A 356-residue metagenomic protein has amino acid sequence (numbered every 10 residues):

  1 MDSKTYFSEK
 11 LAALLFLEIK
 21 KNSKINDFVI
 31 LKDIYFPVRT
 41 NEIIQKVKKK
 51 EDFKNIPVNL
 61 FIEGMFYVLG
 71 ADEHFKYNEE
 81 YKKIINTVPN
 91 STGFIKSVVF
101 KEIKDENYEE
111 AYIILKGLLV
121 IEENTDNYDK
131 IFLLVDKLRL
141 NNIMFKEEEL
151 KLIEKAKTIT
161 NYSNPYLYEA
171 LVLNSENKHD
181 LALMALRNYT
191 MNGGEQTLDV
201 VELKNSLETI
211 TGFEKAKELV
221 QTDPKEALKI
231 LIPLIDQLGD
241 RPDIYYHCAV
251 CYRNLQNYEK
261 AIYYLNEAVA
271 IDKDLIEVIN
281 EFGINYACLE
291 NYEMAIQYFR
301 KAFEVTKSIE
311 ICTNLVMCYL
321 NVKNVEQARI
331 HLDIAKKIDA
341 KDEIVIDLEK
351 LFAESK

Functional and structural regions predicted by a protein language model:
T92, T125-D126, S163-N164, T197 (+5 more regions): Helix-start (N-cap) detector for alpha-helical repeat units in TPR-like alpha-solenoids, especially tetratricopeptide
I103, N174, L219-V220, R253 (+3 more regions): Position-specific recognition of the canonical hydrophobic site in helix A of tetratricopeptide repeat
I121, T158-I159, N192, Q237 (+3 more regions): Structural marker of alpha-solenoid helical repeat scaffolds
K130-I131, Y168, L203, H247 (+3 more regions): Canonical tetratricopeptide repeat
